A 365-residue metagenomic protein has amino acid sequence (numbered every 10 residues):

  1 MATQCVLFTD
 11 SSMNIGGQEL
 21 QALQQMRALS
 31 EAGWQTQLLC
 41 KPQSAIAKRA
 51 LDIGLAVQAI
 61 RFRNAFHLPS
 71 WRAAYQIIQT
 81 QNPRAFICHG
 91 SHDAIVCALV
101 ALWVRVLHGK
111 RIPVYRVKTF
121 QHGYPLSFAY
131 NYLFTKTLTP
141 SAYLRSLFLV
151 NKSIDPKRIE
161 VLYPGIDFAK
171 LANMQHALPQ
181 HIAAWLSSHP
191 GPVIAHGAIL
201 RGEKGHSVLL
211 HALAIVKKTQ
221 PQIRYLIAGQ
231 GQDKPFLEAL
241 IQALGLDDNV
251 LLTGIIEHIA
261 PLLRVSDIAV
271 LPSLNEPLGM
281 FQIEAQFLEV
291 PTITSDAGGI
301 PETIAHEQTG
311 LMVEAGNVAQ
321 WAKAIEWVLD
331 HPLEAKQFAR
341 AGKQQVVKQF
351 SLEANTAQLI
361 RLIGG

Functional and structural regions predicted by a protein language model:
L7-T9, S187-K204, L210-L213: Conserved donor-binding/catalytic core segment of Leloir-type glycosyltransferases
L39-C40, P291-T294, I304: Short hydrophobic beta-strand element within catalytic cores of glycosyltransferases and related nucleotide-activated
C88-V96, K118-T119: Short His-centered aromatic/hydrophobic patch
V106-A142: A conserved, positively charged/aromatic
Y143, G165: Carbohydrate-associated surface elements
I255, L274: Aromatic "clamp/platform" in nucleotide-sugar-dependent glycosyltransferases that forms part of the donor/acceptor
H306-E307, L311-V318, W327-L333: Conserved acidic donor-binding segment of nucleotide-sugar-dependent glycosyltransferases
Q320, W327, E334-Q349, N355-R361: A short, well-ordered alpha-helix in the C-terminal region of glycosyltransferases
